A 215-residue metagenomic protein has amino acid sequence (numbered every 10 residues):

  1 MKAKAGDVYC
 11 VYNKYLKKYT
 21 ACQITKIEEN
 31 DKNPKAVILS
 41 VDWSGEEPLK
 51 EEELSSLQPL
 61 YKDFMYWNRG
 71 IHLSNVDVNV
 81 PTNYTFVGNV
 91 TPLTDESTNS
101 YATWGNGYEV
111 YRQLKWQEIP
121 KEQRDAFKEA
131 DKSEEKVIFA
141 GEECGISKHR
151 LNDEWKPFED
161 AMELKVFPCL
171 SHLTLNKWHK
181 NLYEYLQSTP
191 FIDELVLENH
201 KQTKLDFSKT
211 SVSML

Functional and structural regions predicted by a protein language model:
M1-N13: Short coil-to-beta transition motif at edge beta-strands of beta-rich domains
D7-C10, C22-Q23, L215: Hydrophobic/aromatic beta-strand segments within beta-rich folds
V8-V11, I27, N33, H179: A structural signal for the main folded, soluble domain(s) of proteins
K18-E28: Short beta-strand-centered aromatic/proline hotspots
K26-E51: Basic/aromatic-rich interaction segments and small domains that mediate binding to polyanionic partners
G45-E129: Intrinsically disordered, low-complexity, charged/polar segments
A130-L215: LRR N-terminal entry segment and analogous cap-like coil->beta motifs
